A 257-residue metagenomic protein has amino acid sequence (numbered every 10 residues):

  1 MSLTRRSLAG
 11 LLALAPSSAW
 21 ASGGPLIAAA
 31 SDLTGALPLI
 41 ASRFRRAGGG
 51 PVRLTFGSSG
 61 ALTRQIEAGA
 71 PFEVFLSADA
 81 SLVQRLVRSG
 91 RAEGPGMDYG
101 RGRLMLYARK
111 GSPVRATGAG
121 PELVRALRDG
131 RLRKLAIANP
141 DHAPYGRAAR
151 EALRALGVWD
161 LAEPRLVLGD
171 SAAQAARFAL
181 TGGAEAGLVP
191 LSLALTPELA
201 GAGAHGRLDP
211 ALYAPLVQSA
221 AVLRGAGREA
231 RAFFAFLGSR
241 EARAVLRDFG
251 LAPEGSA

Functional and structural regions predicted by a protein language model:
L3, S7-A21: N-terminal export signals
S22-G60, R64-A68, S77-A80, Q84-G90 (+2 more regions): Exported/periplasmic ABC-transporter solute-binding proteins
